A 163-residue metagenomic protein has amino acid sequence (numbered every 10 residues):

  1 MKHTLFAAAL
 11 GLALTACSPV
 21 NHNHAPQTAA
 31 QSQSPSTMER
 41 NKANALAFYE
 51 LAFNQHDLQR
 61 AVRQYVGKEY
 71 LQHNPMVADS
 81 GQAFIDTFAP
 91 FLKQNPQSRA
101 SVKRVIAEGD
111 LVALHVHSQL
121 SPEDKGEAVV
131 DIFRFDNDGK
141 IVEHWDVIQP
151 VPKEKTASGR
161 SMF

Functional and structural regions predicted by a protein language model:
M1-T4: Positively charged n-region of N-terminal signal peptides that target proteins for export
A7-T15: Bacterial N-terminal signal peptides
C17-F163: C-terminal and inter-domain tail/linker signature
